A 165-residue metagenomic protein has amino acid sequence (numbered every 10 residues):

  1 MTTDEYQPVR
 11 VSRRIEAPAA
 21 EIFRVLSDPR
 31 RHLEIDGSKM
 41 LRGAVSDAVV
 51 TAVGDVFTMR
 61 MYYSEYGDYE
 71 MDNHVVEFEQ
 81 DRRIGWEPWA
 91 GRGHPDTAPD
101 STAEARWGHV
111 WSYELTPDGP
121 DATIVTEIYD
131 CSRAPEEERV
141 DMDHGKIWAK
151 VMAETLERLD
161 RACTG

Functional and structural regions predicted by a protein language model:
M1-D47, A52: Hydrophobic ligand-binding cavity/cleft-lining segments
M1-R14, M40, G108-V110, D118 (+4 more regions): Hydrophobic-ligand-binding modules of eukaryotic lipid transfer/binding families
Y6-R14, A19-A20, V56, E70 (+3 more regions): Intrinsic-disorder/low-complexity, polar/charged segments enriched in Ser/Thr/Lys/Arg/Asp/Glu/Gln
E21-L26, H32, F57, V75 (+3 more regions): Hydrophobic pocket/interface hotspot
E34, Y63-A122: Hydrophobic-ligand binding "helix-grip"
V50-T58, E79-G85: Short, hydrophobic/aromatic-rich segments at coil-to-beta transitions
P88-H94, I128-P135: Short, solvent-exposed aromatic-acidic interface loops
E104-W107, I124, D130-G165: A conserved amphipathic terminal alpha-helix motif
